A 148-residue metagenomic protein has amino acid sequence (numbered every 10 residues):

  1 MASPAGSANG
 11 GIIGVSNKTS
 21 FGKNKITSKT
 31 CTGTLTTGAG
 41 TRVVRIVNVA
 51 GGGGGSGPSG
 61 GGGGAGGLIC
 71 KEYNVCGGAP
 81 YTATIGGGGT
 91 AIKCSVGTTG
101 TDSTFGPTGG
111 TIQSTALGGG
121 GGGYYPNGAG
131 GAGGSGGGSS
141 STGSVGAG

Functional and structural regions predicted by a protein language model:
M1-V47, E72-N74, P80-T82, G109-G110 (+1 more regions): Enriched but not universal
S28-T36, V49-T108, G122-P126, G136-G137: Glycine-rich strand-loop-strand elements at beta-sheet edges
G63, G130-G136, V145-G148: Collagen triple-helix signature
A116: Acidic, glycine-enriched catalytic cores built around paired aspartates
N127-A129, S141: Active-site and NAD+-binding cores of ADP-ribose-processing enzymes
